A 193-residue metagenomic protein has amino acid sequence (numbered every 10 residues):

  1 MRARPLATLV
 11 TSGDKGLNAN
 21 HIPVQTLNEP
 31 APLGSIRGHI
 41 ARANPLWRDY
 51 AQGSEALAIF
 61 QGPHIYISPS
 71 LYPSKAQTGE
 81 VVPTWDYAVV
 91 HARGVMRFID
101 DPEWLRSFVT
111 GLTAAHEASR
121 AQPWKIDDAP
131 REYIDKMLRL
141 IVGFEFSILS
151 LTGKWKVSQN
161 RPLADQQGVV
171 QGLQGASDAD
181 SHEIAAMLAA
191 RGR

Functional and structural regions predicted by a protein language model:
M1-R193: Binding-site signature for planar aromatic cofactors or substrates
